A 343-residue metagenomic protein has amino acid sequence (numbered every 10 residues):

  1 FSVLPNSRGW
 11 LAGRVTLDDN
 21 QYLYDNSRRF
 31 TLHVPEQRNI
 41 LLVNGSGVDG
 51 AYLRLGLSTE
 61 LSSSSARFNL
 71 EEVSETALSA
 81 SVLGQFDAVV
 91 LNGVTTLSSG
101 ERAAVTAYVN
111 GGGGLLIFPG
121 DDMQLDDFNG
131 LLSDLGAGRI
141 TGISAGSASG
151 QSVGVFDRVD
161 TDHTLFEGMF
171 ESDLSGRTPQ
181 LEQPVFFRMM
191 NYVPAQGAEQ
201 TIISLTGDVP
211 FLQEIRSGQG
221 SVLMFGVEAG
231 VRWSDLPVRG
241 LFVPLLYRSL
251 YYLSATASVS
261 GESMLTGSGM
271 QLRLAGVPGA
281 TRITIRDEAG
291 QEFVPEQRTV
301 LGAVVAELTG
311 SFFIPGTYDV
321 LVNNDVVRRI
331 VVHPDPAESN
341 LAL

Functional and structural regions predicted by a protein language model:
F1-L343: N-linked glycosylation sequons
